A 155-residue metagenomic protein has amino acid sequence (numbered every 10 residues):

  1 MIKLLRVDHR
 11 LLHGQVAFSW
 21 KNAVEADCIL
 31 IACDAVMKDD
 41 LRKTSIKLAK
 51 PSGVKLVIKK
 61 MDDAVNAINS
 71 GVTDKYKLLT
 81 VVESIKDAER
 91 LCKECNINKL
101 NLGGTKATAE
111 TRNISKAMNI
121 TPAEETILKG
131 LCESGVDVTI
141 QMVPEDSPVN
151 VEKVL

Functional and structural regions predicted by a protein language model:
M1-I2, V24-D27, S52, D74-K77 (+2 more regions): Short coil/turn connectors at secondary-structure junctions
M1-K50, K55: Long, hydrophobic N-terminal alpha-helical segment
L5, I31, V57-K60, T80 (+2 more regions): General beta-strand structural signal in soluble alpha/beta enzymes
A17-F18, A88, L128: Generic hydrophobic/aromatic pocket-lining and core-packing "Φ" positions
M37-D39, A64-V65, A107-E110: Short gly/pro/ser/thr-enriched loop/turn and capping motifs at secondary-structure boundaries
K47-A49, K75, M118-N119: Short, hinge-like loop/turn segments at secondary-structure boundaries
K59-G104: Ordered, amphipathic secondary-structure segments that act as subunit-interaction surfaces in large macromolecular
C95-L155: Glycine-rich, aromatic-bearing surface loops/beta-hairpins
